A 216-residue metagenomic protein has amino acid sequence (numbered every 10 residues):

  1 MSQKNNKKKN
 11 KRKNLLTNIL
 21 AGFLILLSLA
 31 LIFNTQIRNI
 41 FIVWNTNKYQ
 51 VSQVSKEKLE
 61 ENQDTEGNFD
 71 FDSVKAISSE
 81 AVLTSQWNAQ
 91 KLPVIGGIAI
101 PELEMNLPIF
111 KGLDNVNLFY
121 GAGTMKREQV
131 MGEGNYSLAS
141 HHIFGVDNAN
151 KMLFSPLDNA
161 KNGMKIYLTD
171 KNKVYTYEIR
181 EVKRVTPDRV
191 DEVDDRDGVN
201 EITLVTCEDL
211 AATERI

Functional and structural regions predicted by a protein language model:
M1-N14: N-terminal Lys/Arg-rich, disordered targeting/topogenic segments
K11-I216: Solvent-exposed, non-transmembrane regions of membrane-associated and secreted proteins
